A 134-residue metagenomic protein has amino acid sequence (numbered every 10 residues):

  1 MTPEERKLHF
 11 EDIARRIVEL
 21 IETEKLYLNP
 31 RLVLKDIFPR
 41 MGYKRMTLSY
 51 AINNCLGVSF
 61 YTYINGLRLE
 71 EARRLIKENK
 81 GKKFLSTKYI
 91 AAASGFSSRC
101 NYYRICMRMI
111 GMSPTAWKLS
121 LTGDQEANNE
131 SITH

Functional and structural regions predicted by a protein language model:
M1-F84, K88-Y89, S94, I105-R108 (+2 more regions): Membrane-proximal linker segments that couple transmembrane helices to downstream signaling/catalytic modules
M46, R99-C100: Key DNA-contact positions within bacterial/archaeal DNA-binding proteins
